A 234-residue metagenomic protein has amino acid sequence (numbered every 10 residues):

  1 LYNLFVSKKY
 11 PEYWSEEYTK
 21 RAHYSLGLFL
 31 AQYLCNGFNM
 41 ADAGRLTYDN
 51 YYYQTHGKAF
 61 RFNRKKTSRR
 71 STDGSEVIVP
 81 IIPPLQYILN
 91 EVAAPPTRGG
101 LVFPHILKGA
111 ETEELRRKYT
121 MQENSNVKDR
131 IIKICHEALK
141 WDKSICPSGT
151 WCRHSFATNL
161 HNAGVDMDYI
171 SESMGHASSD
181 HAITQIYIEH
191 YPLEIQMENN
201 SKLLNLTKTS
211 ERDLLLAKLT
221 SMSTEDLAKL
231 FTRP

Functional and structural regions predicted by a protein language model:
L1-M40, G44: Basic, Lys/Arg- and aromatic-enriched nucleic-acid-binding interface segment
Y2, V6, I82-K143: Active-site/catalytic core of tyrosine-dependent DNA strand-transfer enzymes
K8-T19, R98, K128-E172, H176: Short, basic (Lys/Arg/His-rich) helix/loop patches that form interaction surfaces in the mid-to-C-terminal regions
W14-T19, K65-P80, E113-E123, K143-W151 (+1 more regions): Short, contiguous acidic/charged loop-to-helix segments that flank catalytic cores in large enzymes
R45-E91: Conserved tyrosine-mediated DNA breakage-rejoining catalytic core shared by Y-recombinases
N50-A59, V165-I188, L214: Short, polar N-cap/turn motifs at the start of nucleic acid-interacting alpha helices
R64-S68, M174-N205, R212: Catalytic-site neighborhood detector that most strongly recognizes the C-terminal catalytic loop/helix of tyrosine
K208-P234: Short, low-complexity, charged amphipathic interaction modules
